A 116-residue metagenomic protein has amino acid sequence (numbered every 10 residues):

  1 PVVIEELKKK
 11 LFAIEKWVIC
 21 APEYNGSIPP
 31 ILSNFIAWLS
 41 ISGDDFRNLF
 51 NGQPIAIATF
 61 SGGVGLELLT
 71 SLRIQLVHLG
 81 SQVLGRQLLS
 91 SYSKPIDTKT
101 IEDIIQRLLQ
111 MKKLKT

Functional and structural regions predicted by a protein language model:
V2, Q82-T116: Glycine-rich phosphate/pyrophosphate-binding loop and the adjoining helix
V3-L79: Helix-loop-strand module that forms the ligand-binding subsite of alpha/beta enzymes
